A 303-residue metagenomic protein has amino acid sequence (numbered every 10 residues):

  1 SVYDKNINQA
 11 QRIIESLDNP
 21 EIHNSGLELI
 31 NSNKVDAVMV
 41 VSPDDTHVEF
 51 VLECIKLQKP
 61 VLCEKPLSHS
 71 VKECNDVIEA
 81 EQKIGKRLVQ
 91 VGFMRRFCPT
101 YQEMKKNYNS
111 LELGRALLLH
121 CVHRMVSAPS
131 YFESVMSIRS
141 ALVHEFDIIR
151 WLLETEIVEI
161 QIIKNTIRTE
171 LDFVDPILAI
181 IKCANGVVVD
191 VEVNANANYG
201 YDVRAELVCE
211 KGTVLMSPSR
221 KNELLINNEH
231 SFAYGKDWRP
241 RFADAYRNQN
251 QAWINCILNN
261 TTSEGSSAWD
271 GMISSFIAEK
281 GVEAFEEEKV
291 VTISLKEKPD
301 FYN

Functional and structural regions predicted by a protein language model:
S1-E15: NAD(P)-binding Rossmann-fold cofactor-contacting core
K5, Q9, N198, W238-Q251 (+2 more regions): Active-site loop of classical SDR/Rossmann-like NAD(P)-dependent oxidoreductases, centered on the catalytic Tyr-X3-Lys
N6, L17-A80: Beta-loop-alpha module in the N-terminal Rossmann-like domain of NAD(P)-dependent dehydrogenases, especially those
N24, C63, V89-V91, H120 (+2 more regions): Hydrophobic residues in well-ordered beta-strands that form the structural core
A37-S42, N75, Q82, N255-N303: C-terminal helix-rich "cap/oligomerization" subdomain common to oxidoreductases
D45, S68-A128: A contiguous active-site-proximal alpha/beta segment in oxidoreductase catalytic domains
G92-T100, M125-V158, V174, D270-G271: Mid-domain beta-loop-alpha active-site segment that forms a flexible, acidic cofactor/metal-binding surface
S140-E223, R247-T262, E279, K296-N303: Contiguous beta-strand/loop segments that form the cofactor/metal-binding neighborhood of enzyme cores
